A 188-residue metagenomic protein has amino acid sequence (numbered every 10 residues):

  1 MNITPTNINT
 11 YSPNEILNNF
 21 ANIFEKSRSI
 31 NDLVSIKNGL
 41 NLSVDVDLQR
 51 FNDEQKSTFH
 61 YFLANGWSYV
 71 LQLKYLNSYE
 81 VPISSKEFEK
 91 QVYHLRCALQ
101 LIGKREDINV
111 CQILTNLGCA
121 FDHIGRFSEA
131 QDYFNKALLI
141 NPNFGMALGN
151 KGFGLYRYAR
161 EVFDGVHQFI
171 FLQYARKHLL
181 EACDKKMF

Functional and structural regions predicted by a protein language model:
M1-T6: Non-Sec secretion/translocation targeting segments of pathogen effectors
N9-R28, F51-Y79, D107-H123, G145-E161 (+1 more regions): Amphipathic alpha-helical repeat scaffolds of TPR domains
Q100, N135-L139, K177-D184: Conserved structural position within tetratricopeptide repeats
